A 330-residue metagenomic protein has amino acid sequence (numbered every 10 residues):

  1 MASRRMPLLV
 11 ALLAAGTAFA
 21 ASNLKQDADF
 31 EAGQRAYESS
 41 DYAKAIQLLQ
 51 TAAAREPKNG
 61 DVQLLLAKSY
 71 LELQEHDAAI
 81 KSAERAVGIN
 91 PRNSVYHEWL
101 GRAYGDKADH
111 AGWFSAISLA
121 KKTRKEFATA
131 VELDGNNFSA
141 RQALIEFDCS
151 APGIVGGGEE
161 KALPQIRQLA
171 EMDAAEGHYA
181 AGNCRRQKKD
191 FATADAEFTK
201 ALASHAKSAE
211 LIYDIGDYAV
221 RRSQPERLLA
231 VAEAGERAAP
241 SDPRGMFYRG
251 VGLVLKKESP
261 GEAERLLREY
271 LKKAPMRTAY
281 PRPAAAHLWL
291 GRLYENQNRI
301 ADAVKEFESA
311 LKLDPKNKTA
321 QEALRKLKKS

Functional and structural regions predicted by a protein language model:
A18-K68, E72: N-terminal leader/linker segments that initiate helical-solenoid repeat arrays
K25-Q26, G60-D61, S94-V95, F138-S139 (+5 more regions): Helix-start (N-cap) detector for alpha-helical repeat units in TPR-like alpha-solenoids, especially tetratricopeptide
Q34, K68, R102, D109 (+7 more regions): Residue-level recognition of tetratricopeptide repeat
E38-S39, E72-L73, D106-W113, S150-A151 (+5 more regions): Register position in tetratricopeptide repeats
